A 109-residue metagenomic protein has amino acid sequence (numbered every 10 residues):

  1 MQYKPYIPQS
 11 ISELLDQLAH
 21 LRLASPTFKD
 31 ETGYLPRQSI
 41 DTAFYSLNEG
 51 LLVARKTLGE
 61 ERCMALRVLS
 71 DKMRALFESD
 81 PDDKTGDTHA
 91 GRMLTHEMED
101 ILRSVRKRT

Functional and structural regions predicted by a protein language model:
M1-I40, R92-R106: Short terminal alpha-helical segments
H20-L69: Amphipathic alpha-helical interaction modules
D71-T109: Amphipathic alpha-helical binding modules
